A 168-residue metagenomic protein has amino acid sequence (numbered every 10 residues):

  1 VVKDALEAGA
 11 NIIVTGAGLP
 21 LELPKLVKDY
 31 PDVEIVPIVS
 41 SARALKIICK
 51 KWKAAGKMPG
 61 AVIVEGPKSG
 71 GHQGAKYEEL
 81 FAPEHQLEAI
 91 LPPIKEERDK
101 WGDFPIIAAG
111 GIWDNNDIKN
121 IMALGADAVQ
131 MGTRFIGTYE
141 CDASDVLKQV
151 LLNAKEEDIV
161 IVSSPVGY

Functional and structural regions predicted by a protein language model:
V1-W101: Active-site entrance/lid segments in N-terminal catalytic domains of soluble metabolic enzymes
L19-P20, I112-D114: Gly/Ser/Thr-rich loops at beta-strand to alpha-helix junctions that form or flank small-molecule/cofactor-binding
L23, A108-A109: Short, surface-exposed recognition loops or helix-turn segments adjacent to catalytic cores
S69-I107, W113-Y168: Conserved active-site-proximal phosphate/metal-binding subdomains
